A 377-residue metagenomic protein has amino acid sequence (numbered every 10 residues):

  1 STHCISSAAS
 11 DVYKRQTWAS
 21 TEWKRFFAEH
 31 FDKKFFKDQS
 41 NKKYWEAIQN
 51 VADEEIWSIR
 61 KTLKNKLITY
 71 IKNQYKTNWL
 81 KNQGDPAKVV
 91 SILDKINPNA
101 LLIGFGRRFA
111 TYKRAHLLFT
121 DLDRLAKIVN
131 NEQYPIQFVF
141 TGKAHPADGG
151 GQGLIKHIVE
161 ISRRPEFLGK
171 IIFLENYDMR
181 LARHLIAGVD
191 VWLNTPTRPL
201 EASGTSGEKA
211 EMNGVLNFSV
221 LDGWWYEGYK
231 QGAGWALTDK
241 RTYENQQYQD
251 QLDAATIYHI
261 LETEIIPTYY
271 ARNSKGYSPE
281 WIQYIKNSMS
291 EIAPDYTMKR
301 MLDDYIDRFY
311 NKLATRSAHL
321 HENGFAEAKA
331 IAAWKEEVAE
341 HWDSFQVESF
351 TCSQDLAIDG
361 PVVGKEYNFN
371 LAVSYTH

Functional and structural regions predicted by a protein language model:
T2-A9, Y13, H377: Single conserved hydrophobic/aromatic residue that forms the stacking wall/gate of nucleotide- or nucleobase-binding
K14-N50, Y134-V139, I186-L313: Catalytic binding pocket for nucleotide-activated donors in carbohydrate/polymer assembly enzymes
T69-D85, V129, F140-R180, V189: Nucleotide-activated donor-binding/catalytic signature segment of Leloir-type glycosyltransferases, i.e., the conserved
P98-K113: Conserved donor-binding/catalytic core segment of Leloir-type glycosyltransferases
A110-A126: A conserved mid-protein helix/loop that constitutes part of the nucleotide-sugar donor-binding site
P294-D343: Catalytic cores of secreted or luminal carbohydrate-active enzymes
A330-K365: Edge strands and adjacent loops of beta-rich recognition modules
N370-S374: Short edge beta-strand/loop segments characteristic of extracellular beta-sandwich folds
